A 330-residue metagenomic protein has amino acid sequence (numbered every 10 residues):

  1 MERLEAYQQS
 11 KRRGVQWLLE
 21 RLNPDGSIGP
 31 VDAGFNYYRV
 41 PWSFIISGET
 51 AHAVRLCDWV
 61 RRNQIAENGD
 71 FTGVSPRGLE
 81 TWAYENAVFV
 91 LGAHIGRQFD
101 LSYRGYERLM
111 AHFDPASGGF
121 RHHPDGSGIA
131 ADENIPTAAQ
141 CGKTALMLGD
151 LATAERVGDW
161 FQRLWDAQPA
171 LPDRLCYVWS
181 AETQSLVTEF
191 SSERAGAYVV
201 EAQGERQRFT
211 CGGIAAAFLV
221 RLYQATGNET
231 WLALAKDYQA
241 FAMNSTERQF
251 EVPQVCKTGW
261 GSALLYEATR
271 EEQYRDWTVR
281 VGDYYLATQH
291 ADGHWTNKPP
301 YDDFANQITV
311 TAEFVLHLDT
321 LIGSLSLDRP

Functional and structural regions predicted by a protein language model:
M1-P330: Glycan-recognition and catalytic cores of secretory/periplasmic carbohydrate-active enzymes
